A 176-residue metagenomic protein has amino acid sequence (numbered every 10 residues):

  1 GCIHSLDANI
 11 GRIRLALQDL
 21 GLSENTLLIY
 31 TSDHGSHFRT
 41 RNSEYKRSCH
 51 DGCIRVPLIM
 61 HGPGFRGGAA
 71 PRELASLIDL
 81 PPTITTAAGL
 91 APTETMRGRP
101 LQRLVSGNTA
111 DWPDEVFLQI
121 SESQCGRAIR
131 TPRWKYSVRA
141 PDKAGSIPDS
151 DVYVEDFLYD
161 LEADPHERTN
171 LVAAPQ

Functional and structural regions predicted by a protein language model:
G1-I3, Y45, F65-A75, A87-P92 (+2 more regions): Active-site rim elements
I3-L6, I10-I13, L17, L27-S32 (+3 more regions): Beta-strand elements within well-structured catalytic alpha/beta cores of enzymes that handle phosphate/sulfate esters
H4-G11, I54, A75-P82, M96-R99 (+3 more regions): A structural signal for well-ordered alpha-helical segments within the folded catalytic domains of diverse enzymes
L15-A69, S76, R127: Histidine-centered active-site microenvironments of extracellular/periplasmic hydrolases and transferases
S23-T26, G68-I129: Polar, surface-exposed loop/tail segments that function as active-site lids or cofactor/substrate-recognition elements
S48-C53, Q119-A173: C-terminal, low-complexity/hydrophilic appendages and adjacent surface loops of extracellular/periplasmic anionic
G62-F65, A88-A91, G107-T109, P132-W134 (+2 more regions): Short loop segments at secondary-structure junctions
